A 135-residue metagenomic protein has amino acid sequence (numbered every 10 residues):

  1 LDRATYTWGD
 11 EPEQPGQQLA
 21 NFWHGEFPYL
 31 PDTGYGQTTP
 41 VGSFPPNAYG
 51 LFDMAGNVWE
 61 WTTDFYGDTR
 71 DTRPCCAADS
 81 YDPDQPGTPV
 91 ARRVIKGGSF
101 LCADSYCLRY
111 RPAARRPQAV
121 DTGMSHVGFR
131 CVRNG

Functional and structural regions predicted by a protein language model:
L1-P112, R116, V120-G123: Functional-site microenvironments in short loops/helix caps that host divalent-cation chemistry
S125-G135: Short, structured beta-strand segments at or near domain termini in extracellular proteins/domains
